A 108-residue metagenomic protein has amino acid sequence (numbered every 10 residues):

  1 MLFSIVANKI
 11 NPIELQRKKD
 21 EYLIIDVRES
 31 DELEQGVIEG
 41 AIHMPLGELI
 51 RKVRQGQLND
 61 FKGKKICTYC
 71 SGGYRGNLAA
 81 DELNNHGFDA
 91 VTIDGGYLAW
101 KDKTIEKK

Functional and structural regions predicted by a protein language model:
M1-E14, K18-L23, S30-K65, Y74-K108: Rhodanese-like catalytic fold shared by cysteine-dependent sulfurtransferases and DSP/PTP-type phosphatases
